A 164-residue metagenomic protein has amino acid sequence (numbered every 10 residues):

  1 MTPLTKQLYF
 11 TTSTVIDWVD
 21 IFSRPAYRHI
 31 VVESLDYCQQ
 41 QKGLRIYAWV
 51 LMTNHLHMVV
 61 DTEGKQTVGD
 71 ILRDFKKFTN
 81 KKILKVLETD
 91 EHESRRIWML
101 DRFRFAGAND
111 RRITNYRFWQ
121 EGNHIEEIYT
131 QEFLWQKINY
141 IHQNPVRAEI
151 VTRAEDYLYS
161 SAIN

Functional and structural regions predicted by a protein language model:
M1-N164: Short catalytic/metal-binding and nucleic-acid-binding patches
